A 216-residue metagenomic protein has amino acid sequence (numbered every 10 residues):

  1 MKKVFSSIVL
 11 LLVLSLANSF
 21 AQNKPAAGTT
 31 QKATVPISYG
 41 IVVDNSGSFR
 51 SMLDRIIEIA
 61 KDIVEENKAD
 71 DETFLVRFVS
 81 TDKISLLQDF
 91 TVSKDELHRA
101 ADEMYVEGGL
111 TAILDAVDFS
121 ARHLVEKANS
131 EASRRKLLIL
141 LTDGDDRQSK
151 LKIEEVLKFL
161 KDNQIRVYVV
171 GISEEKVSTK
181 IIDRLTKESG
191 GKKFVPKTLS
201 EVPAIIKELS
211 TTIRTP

Functional and structural regions predicted by a protein language model:
M1-F5: Positively charged n-region of N-terminal signal peptides that target proteins for export
S7-A17: Bacterial N-terminal signal peptides
N23-A26, I37-S38, V43-S46, D54-K61 (+4 more regions): Exposed acidic/Ser/Thr-rich ligand/metal-binding surfaces
Q31-V35: Membrane-proximal juxtamembrane linkers immediately C-terminal to transmembrane helices
R55-V76: An active-site-proximal "capping" alpha-helix that borders the catalytic cofactor pocket
L199-A204: A short acidic, often aromatic-flanked loop/helix-cap motif at beta-alpha or helix-coil junctions that lines enzyme
